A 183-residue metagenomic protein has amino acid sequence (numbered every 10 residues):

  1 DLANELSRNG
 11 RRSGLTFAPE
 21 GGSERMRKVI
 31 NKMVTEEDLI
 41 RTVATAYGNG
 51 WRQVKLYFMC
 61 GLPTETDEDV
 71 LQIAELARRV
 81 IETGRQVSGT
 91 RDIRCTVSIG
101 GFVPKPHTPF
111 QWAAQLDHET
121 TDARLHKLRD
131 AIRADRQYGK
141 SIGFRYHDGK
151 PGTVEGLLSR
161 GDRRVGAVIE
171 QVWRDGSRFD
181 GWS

Functional and structural regions predicted by a protein language model:
D1, M59-L62, T90-P104, G143-L158: A glycine-rich phosphate-binding loop feature that marks nucleotide/adenosyl-phosphate handling sites
D1-R94: Conserved SAM/AdoMet-binding glycine-rich loop
L2-E5, T64-I73, P106-H118, P151-V165: Short glycine/threonine-rich loop-to-helix capping motif typified by GTGT followed within a few residues by an Asp-Pro
G48, Q86, T90, T108 (+2 more regions): Intrinsically disordered or highly flexible coil/loop and linker segments, enriched in small and charged/polar residues
R78, G84-S88, Q111-D122, K127: Long, polar/charge-rich, low-hydrophobicity segments
I81-E82, H126-I142: Structural alpha-beta junctions
Q115-R129, V165-S177: Acidic, Ser/Thr-rich peripheral helices and adjacent loops at domain boundaries
A134-S183: Radical SAM enzyme core and accessory elements
